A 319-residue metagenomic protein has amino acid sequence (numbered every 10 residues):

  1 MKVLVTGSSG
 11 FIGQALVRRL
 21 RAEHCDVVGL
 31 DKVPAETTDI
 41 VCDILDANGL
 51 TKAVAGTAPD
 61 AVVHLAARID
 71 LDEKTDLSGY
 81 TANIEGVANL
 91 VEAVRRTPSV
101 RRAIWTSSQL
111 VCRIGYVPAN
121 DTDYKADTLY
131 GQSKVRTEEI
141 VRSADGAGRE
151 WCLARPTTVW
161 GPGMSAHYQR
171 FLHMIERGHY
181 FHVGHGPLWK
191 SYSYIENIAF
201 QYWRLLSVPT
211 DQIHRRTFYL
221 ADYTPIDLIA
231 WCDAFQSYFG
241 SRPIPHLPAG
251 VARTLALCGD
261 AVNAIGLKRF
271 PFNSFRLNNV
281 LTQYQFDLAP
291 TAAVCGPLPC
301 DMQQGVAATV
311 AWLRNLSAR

Functional and structural regions predicted by a protein language model:
V3-E23: N-terminal Rossmann NAD(P)H-binding glycine-rich loop of SDR-like oxidoreductase domains
I44-E85, R96, G115-P118: NAD(P)H-binding glycine-rich loop region in Rossmannoid oxidoreductase-like domains and their noncatalytic homologs
N89-L129: Conserved Rossmann-fold NAD(P)-dependent oxidoreductase catalytic core, especially the SDR/UDP-sugar
T128-C152: Active-site Tyr-X1-5-Lys
M164-R170, G184-S207, R215-R216: Substrate-positioning beta->alpha
I195, L255-L298: Conserved C-terminal active-site "lid" loop/helix of NAD(P)H-dependent oxidoreductases that clamps the redox cofactor
V208-P271, V306-V310, S317: Mid/C-terminal beta-alpha module of Rossmann-like enzyme folds, strongest in SDR-family dehydrogenases/epimerases
L288-A293, C300-R319: Amphipathic terminal alpha-helices
